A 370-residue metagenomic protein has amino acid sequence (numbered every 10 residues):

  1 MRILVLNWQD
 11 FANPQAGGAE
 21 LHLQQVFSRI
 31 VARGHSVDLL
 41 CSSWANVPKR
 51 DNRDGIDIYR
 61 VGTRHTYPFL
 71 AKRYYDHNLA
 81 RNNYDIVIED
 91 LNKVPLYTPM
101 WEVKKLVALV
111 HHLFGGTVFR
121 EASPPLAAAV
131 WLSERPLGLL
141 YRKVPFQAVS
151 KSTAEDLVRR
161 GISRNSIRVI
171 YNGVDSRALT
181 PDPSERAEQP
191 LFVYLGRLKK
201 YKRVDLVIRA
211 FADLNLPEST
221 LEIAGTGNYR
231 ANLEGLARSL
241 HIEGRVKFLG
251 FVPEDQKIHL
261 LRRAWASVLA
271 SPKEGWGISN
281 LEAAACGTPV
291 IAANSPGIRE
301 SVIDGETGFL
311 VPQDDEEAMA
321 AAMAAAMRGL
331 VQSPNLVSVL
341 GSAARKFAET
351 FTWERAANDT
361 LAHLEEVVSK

Functional and structural regions predicted by a protein language model:
P125-V149, E155: Membrane-proximal helix-turn-helix segments that form the acceptor-binding/catalytic region of lipid-linked
Q147, P183-F211, E222: Conserved donor-binding/catalytic core segment of Leloir-type glycosyltransferases
S152, G173: Carbohydrate-associated surface elements
E234-V252: Nucleotide-activated donor-binding/catalytic signature segment of Leloir-type glycosyltransferases, i.e., the conserved
P272: Aromatic "clamp/platform" in nucleotide-sugar-dependent glycosyltransferases that forms part of the donor/acceptor
P289-A292, V302: Short hydrophobic beta-strand element within catalytic cores of glycosyltransferases and related nucleotide-activated
D304-G305, F309-A320, M327-P334: Conserved acidic donor-binding segment of nucleotide-sugar-dependent glycosyltransferases
N335-T350: A short, well-ordered alpha-helix in the C-terminal region of glycosyltransferases
